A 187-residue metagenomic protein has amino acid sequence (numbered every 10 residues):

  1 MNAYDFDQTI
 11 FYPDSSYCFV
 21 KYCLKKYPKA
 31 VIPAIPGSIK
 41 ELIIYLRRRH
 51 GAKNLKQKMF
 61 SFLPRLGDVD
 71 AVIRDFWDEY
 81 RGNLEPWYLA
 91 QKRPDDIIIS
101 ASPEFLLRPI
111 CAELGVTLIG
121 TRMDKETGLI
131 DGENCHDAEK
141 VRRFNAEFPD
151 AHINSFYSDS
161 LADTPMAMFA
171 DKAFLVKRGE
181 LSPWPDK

Functional and structural regions predicted by a protein language model:
M1-R47: Active-site neighborhood of HAD-like aspartate-dependent phosphohydrolases
D7, F11, R47, S61-P64 (+3 more regions): A general boundary/transition motif marking the beginning of the first structured unit of a protein
C18, S38, A52, G67-A71 (+3 more regions): Generic signal for short, ordered secondary-structure residues within or immediately flanking folded domains
K25, Y45-R49, R65, E79 (+2 more regions): A structural signal for alpha-helix termini and helix-coil/disorder junctions
A34-S61, C111-L114: Short, compositionally biased "basic patch" segments
A52-P86: Metal-dependent phosphoesterase signature
F76-K187: C-terminal cap/substrate-recognition subdomain and adjoining C-terminal extension of metal-dependent phosphatase-like
